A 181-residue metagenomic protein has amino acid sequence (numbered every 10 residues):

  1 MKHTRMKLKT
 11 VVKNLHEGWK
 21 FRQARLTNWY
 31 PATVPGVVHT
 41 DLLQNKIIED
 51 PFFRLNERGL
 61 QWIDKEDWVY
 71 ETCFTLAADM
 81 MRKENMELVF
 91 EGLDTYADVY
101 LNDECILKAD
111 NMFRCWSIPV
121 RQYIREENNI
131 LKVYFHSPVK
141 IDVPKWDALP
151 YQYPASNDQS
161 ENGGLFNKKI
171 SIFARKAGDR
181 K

Functional and structural regions predicted by a protein language model:
T4-R25, V38-K46, K65-K181: Accessory beta-strand-rich segments of carbohydrate-active enzymes
R25, Y30-P31: Solvent-exposed adhesion/ligand-recognition segments of exported proteins
A32-T33, V37: Conserved, charged catalytic cores of large soluble enzymes
R54-N56: Active-site pocket scaffolds in enzymes
L60-D64: Short, solvent-exposed beta-strand/turn "edge" segments of beta-rich domains on protein surfaces
